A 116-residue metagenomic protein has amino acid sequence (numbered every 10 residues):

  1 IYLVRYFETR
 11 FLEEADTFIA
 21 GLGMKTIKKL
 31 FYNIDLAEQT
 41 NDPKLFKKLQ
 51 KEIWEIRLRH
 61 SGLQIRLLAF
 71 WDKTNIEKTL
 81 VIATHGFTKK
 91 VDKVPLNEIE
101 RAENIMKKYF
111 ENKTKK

Functional and structural regions predicted by a protein language model:
I1-Q64, K73-V81, T88-K116: Basic, Lys/Arg-enriched alpha-helical interface segments
